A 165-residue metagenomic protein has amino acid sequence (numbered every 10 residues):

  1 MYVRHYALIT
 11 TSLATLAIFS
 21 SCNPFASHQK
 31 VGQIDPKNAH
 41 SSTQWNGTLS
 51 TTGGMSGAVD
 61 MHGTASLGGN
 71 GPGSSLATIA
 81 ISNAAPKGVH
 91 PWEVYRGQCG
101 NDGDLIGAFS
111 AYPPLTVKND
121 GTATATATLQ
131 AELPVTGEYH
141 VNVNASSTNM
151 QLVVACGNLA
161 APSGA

Functional and structural regions predicted by a protein language model:
M1-Y2, V135: A general marker of short, structured functional hotspots
Y2-I9: Bacterial N-terminal signal peptides that target proteins for export
I18-S21: C-terminal motif of bacterial Sec signal peptides marking the signal peptidase cleavage site
N23-A165: N-terminal leader/targeting pre-sequences
